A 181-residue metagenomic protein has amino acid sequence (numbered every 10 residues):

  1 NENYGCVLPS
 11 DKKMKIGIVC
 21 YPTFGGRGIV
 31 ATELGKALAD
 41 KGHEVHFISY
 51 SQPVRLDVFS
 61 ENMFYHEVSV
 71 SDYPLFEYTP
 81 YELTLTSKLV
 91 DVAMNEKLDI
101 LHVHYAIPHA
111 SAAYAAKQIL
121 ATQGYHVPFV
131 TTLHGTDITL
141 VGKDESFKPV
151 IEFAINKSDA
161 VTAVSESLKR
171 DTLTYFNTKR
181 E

Functional and structural regions predicted by a protein language model:
E2, C6-V54, F59-H66, A160: N-terminal subdomain of nucleotide-sugar transferases
T23-F24, E77-Y81, D137-K143: Short, flexible loop segments at the rims of nucleotide/cofactor-binding pockets, characterized by
P53, P108-H109, S167-K169: Alpha-helix capping/helix-boundary segments
P74-L101, A110-S111, A115, E145-P149 (+1 more regions): An amphipathic, basic-hydrophobic alpha-helix
I100-A106, L133: Histidine-centered catalytic micro-motifs
L120-V130, T136-A154: Nucleotide-sugar donor phosphate/pyrophosphate-binding loop at the beta->alpha transition of glycosyltransferases
K157-E181: A short, active-site helix/loop in glycosyltransferases that binds the activated sugar's phosphate group
